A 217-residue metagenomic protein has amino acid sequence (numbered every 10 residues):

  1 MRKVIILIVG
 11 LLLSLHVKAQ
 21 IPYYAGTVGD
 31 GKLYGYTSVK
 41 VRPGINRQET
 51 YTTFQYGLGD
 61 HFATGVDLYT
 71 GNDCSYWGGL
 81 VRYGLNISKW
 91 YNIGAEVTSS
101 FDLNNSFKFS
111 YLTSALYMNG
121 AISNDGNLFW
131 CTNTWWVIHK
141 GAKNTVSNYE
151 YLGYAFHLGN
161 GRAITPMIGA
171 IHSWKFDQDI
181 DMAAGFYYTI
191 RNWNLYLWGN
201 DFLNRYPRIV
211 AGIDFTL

Functional and structural regions predicted by a protein language model:
M1-G29: Cleavable N-terminal export/targeting peptides
I6-I8, P43, G141, K175: Residues embedded in well-ordered secondary-structure elements
L7-L12, Y149, G161, I213: Compositionally biased, intrinsically disordered low-complexity segments
A19-G126, T134-V137, I171-S173, D179-G185 (+1 more regions): Transmembrane beta-barrel domains of Gram-negative outer membranes and organellar outer membranes
C131-F176: A mid-sequence, solvent-exposed acidic-amphipathic segment
A155, I213-L217: Short beta-strand-to-coil "C-cap" segments at the C-terminal boundary of structured domains/repeats, marking
